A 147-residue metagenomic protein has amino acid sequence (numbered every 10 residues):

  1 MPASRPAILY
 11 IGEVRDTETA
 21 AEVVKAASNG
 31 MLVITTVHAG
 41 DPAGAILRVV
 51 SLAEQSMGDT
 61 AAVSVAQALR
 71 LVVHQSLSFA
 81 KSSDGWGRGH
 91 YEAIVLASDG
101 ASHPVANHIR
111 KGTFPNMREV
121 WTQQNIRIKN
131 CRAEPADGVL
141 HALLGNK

Functional and structural regions predicted by a protein language model:
M1-K147: Short, flexible helix-loop junctions that flank or precede catalytic/ligand sites
